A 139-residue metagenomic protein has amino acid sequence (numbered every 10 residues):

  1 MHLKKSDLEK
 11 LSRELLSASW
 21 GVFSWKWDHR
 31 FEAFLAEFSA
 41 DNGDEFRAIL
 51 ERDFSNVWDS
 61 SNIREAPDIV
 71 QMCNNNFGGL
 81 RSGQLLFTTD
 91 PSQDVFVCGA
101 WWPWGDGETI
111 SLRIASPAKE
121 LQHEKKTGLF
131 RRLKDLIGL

Functional and structural regions predicted by a protein language model:
M1-S82, A100-L139: Short helix/turn-capping signatures at newly exposed starts of structured segments
L80-A100: Aromatic/basic-lined ligand-recognition segments that form π-stacking hydrophobic pockets flanked by Lys/Arg to engage
